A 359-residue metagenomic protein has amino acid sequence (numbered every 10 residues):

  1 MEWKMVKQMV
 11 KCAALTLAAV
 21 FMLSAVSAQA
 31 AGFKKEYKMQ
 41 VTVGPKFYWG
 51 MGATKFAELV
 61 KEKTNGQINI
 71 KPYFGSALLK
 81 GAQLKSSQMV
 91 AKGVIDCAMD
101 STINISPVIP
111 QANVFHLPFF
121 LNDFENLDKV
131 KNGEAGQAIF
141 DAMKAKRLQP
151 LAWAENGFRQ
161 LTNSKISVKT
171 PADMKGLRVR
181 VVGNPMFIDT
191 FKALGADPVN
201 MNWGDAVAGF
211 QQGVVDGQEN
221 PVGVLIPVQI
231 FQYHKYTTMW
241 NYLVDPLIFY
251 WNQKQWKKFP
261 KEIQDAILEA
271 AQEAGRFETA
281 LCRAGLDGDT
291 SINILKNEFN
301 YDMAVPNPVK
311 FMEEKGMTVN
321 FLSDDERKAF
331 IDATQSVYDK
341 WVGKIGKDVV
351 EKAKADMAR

Functional and structural regions predicted by a protein language model:
M1-E36, A358-R359: Short, low-complexity disordered leader/linker segments with a strong preference for bacterial N-terminal type II
A31-N126, A135, K144-R359: N-terminal secretory/targeting leader peptides
K131: Active-site-adjacent segment of FAD-dependent monooxygenases/related oxidoreductases
